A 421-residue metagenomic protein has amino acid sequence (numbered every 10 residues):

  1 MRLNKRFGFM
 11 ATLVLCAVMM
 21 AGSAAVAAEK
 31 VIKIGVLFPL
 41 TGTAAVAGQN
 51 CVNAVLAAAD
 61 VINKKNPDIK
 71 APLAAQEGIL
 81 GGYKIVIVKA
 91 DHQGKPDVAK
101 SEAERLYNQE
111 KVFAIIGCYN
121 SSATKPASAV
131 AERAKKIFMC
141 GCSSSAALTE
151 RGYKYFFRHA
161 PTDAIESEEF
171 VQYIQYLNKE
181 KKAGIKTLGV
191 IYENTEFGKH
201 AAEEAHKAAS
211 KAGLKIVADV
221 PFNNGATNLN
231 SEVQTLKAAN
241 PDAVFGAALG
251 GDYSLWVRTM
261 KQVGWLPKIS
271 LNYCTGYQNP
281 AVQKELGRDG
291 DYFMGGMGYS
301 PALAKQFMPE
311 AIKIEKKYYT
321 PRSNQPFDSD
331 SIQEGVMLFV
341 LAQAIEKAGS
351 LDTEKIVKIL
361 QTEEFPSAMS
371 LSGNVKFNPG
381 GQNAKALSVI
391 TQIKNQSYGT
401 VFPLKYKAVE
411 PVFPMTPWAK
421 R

Functional and structural regions predicted by a protein language model:
R2-A17, V26-R421: Extracytosolic ligand-binding ectodomains
G22-A24: N-terminal signal peptide c-region/cleavage motif recognized by signal peptidases
